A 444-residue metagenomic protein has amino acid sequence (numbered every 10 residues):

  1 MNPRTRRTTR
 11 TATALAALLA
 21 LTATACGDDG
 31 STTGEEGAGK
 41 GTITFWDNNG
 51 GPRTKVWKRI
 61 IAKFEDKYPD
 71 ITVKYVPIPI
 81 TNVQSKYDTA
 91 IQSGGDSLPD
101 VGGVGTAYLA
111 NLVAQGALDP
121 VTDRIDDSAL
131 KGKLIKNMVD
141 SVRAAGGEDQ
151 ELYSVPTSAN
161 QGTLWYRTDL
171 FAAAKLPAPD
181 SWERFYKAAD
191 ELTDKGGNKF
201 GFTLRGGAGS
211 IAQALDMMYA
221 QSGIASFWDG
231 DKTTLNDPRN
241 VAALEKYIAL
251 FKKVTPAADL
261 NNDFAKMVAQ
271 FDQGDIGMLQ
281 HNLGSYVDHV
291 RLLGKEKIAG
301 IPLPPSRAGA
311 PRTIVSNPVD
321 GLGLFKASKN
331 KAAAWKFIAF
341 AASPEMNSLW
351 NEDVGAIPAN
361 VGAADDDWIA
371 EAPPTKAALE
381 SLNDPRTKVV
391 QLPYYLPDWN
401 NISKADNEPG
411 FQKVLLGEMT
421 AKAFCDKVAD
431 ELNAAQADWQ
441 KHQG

Functional and structural regions predicted by a protein language model:
M1-T44, D66, D127, D430-G444: Short, low-complexity disordered leader/linker segments with a strong preference for bacterial N-terminal type II
A62-N137, A173-D180, Q270, G274-M278 (+3 more regions): Extracytoplasmic "Venus flytrap"/periplasmic binding protein-like
L98-D100, L130-D169, A310-I314, V389-P397: A structural signal for short loop-to-beta-strand junctions that line the ligand-binding cleft of periplasmic/secreted
T106-Q161, A214, A299-I301, E371: Hinge/lid segment of periplasmic solute-binding proteins
A144-T157, G162, Y186-T233, I276: Extracytoplasmic/periplasmic solute-binding protein
A174, E245, A249-T255, K266 (+3 more regions): Extracytoplasmic/periplasmic substrate-recognition and gating elements
A189-E191, K232-L260: Glycine-centered hinge/linker elements that transmit conformational signals in sensory and ligand-binding systems
A378-E431: C-terminal capping/gating helix-and-loop segments adjacent to ligand/active sites or protein-protein/ligand interfaces
